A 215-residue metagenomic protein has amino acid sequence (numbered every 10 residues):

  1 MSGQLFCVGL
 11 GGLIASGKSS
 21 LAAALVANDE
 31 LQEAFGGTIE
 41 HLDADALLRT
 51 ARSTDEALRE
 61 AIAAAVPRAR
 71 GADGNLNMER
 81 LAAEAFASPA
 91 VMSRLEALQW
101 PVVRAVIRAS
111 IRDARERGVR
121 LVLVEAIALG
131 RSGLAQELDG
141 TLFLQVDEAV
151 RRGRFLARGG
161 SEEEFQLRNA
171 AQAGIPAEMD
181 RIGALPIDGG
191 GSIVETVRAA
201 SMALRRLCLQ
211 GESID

Functional and structural regions predicted by a protein language model:
L10: Hydrophobic anchor at the beta1->P-loop junction of P-loop NTPases
L13: P-loop (Walker A) phosphate-binding loop of NTP-binding proteins
S16: ATP-binding Walker
S19: Walker A/P-loop
A46-R120: ATP-dependent small-molecule kinase phosphotransfer cores that center on conserved nucleotide phosphate-binding segments
I107, R131-E137, R158-D215: Small-molecule kinase domains that catalyze NTP-dependent phosphoryl transfer to phosphate-bearing small molecules
R108-E116, L121-A157: ATP-dependent NMP and nucleoside kinases share a basic, alpha-helical "lid"
